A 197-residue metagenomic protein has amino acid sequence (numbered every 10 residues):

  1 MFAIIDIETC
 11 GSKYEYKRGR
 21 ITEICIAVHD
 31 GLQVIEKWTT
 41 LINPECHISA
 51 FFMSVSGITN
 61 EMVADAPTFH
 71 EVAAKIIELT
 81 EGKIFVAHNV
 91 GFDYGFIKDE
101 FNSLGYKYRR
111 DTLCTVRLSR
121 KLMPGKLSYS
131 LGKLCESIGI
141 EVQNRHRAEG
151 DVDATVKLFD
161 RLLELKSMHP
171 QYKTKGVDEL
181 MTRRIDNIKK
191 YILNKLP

Functional and structural regions predicted by a protein language model:
M1-R110, P124-H146, K195: Conserved non-catalytic scaffold segment of RNase H-like nuclease domains
T80, F101, S119, F159-L163: Hydrophobic residues within well-ordered, non-membrane alpha-helices that form the packing/core of soluble catalytic
K107-S119: Conserved beta-strand -> loop -> alpha-helix junction used to position metal-binding or nucleic-acid-contacting
R147-R161: Acidic, divalent-metal-coordinating active-site segment for phosphoryl/phosphodiester hydrolysis, typified by short
L158-P197: Acidic two-metal-ion nuclease catalytic site recognized across multiple nuclease folds, prominently DnaQ/RNase D-T
